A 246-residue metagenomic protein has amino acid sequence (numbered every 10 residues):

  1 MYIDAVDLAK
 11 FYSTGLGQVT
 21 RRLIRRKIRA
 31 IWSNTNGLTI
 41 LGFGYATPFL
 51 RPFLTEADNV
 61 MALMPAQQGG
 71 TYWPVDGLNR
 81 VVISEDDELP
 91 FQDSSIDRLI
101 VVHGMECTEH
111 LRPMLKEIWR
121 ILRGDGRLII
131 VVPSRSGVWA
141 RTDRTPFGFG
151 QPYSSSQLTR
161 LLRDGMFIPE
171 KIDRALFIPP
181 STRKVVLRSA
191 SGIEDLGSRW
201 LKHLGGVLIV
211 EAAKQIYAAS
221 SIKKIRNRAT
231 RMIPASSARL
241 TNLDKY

Functional and structural regions predicted by a protein language model:
M1-N34: Class I SAM-dependent methyltransferase Rossmann-like catalytic core, especially the SAM/SAH-binding loop
R26, N34-L89: Class I SAM-dependent methyltransferase SAM/SAH-binding core
L99-I100: Hydrophobic beta-strand segment of the Class I
R112-R127: A short glycine-rich, Lys/Arg-flanked "PGG" loop and its adjoining helix->strand segment in the class I
V132-F149: Short, glycine-/aromatic-enriched active-site segment of Class I SAM-dependent methyltransferases
G148-I172, L176, L208: Short alpha-helix
E170-S198, H203-G205: Conserved catalytic loop of SAM-dependent methyltransferase domains
E194-Y246: C-terminal lobe and adjacent flexible extensions of AdoMet/dcAdoMet transferase-like proteins
